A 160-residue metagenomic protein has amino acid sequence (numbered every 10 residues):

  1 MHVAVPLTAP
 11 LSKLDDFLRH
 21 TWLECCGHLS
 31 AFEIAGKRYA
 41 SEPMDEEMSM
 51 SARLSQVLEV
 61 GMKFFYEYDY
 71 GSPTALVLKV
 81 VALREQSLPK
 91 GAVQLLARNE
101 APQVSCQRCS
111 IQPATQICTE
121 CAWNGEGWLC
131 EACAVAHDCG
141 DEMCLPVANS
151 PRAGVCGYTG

Functional and structural regions predicted by a protein language model:
M1-G160: Short linear regulatory motifs enriched in tryptophan with gly/pro/ser
